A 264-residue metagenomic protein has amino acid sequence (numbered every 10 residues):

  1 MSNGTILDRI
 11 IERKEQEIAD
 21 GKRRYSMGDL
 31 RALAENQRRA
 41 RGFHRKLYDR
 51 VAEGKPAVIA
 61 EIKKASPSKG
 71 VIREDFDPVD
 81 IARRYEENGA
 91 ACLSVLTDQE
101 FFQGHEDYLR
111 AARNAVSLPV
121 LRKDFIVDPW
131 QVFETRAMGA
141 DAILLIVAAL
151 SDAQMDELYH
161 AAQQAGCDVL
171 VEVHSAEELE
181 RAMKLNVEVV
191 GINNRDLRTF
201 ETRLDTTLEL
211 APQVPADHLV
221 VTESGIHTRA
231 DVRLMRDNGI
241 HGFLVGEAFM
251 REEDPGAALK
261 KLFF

Functional and structural regions predicted by a protein language model:
S2-R73: An N-cap/entry alpha-helix motif that binds or orients negatively charged groups
I10, A60, Y85, L93 (+5 more regions): Conserved, mostly hydrophobic/aromatic
R13, E61-A65, D98, F125 (+5 more regions): Active-site beta-loop-alpha junctions enriched in small/polar residues
I62, K69-L170, A176-R181, T207-L210: N-terminal active-site wall of soluble small-molecule enzyme domains
V127-M138, H174-L185, T222, I226-V245 (+1 more regions): Catalytic cores of alpha/beta
E134-Q154, G191-F200, I240-L259: Glycine-rich phosphate-binding active-site loops on the catalytic face of alpha/beta enzymes
V189-V245: Catalytic-face loop-and-helix region of soluble metabolic enzyme cores
E209-Q213, R236, R251-F264: C-terminal helical cap(s) of enzyme catalytic domains, especially alpha/beta-barrels
